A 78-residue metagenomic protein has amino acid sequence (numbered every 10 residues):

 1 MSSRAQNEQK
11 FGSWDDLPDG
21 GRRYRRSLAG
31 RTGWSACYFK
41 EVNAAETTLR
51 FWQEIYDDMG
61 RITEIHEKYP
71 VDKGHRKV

Functional and structural regions predicted by a protein language model:
M1-V78: Extended interaction-bearing regions that mediate binding to partners or small molecules
